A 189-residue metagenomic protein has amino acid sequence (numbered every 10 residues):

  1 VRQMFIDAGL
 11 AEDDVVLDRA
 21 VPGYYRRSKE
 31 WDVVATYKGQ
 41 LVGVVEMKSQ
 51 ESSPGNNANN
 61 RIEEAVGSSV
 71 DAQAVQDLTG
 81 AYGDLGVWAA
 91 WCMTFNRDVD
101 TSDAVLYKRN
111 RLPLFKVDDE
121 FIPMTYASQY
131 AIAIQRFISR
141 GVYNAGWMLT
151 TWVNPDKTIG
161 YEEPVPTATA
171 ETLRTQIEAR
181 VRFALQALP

Functional and structural regions predicted by a protein language model:
V1-D18: Acidic-basic catalytic patches of nuclease active cores, encompassing PD-(D/E)XK and other metal-cofactor nuclease
Q3, D7, D71-A74, F183: A generic structural signal for well-ordered alpha-helical segments enriched in polar/charged residues
D18-V33: Charged, often glycine-rich, active-site loop that binds/positions anionic groups
A20, M47-S52, T94-N96: An acidic- and aromatic-residue-enriched active-site/binding cleft used to recognize and process polar
R27, V34-V44: Active-site beta-strand-loop-beta-strand hairpin of nuclease catalytic cores that positions key catalytic residues
Q40-E51, A90: Glycine-rich, often proline-containing surface loops adjacent to acidic residues and nearby aromatics that form
G55-P155, P166: Acidic, metal/cofactor-coordinating or nucleic-acid-engaging core segments within structured domains
T150-P189: A cross-taxonomic marker for long C-terminal extensions/tails that follow the last structured domain
